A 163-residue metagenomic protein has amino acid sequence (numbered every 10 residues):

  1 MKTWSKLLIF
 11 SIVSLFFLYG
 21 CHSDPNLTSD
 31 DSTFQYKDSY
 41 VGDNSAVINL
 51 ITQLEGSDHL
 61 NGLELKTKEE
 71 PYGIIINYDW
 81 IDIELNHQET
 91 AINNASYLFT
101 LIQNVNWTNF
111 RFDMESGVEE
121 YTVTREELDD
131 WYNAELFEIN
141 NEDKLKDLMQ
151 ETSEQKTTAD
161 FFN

Functional and structural regions predicted by a protein language model:
M1-L8: Bacterial N-terminal signal peptides that target proteins for export
F17-G20: C-terminal motif of bacterial Sec signal peptides marking the signal peptidase cleavage site
H22-Y72, D79-N86, T152-K156, D160-N163: N-proximal, solvent-exposed amphipathic alpha-helical segments enriched in charged/polar residues
L54-E119, D129: Mature extracytoplasmic domains of secretory-pathway proteins
N109-N163: Polar/charged, Gly/Pro-rich intrinsically disordered segments
